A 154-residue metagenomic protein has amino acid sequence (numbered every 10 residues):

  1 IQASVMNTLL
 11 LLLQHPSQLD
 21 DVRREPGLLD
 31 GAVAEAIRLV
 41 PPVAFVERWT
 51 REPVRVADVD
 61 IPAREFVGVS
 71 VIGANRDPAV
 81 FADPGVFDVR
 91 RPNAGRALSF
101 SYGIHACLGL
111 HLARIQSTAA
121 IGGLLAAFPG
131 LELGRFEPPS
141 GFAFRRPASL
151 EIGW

Functional and structural regions predicted by a protein language model:
I1-W154: Cytochrome P450
